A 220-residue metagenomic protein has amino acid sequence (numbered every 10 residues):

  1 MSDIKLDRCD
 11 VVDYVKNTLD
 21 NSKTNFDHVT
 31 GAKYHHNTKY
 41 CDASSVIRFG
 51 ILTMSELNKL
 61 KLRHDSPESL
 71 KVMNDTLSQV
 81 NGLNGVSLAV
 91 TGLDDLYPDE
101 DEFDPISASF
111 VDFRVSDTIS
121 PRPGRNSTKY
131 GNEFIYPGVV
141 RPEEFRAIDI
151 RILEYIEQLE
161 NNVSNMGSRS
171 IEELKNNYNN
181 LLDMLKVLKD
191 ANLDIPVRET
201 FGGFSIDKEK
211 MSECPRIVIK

Functional and structural regions predicted by a protein language model:
M1-K220: NAD-dependent ADP-ribosyltransferases
